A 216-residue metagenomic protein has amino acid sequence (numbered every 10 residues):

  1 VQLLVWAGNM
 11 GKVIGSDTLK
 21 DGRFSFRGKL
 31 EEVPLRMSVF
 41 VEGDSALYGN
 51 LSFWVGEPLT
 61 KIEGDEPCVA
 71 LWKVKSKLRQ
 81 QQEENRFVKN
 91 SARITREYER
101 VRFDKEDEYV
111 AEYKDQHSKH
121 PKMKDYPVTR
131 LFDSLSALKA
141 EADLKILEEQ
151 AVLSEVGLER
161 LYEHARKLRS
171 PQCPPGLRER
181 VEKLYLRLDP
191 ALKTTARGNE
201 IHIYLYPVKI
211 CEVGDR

Functional and structural regions predicted by a protein language model:
V1-S134, E141-I146: A non-transmembrane, solvent-exposed segment enriched in polar/low-complexity residues
L131-E141, P174-E182: Helix-turn-helix repeat elements of alpha-solenoid scaffolds
I146-L153, D189-T194: Flexible helix-coil transition and linker loops at the boundaries of alpha-helical arrays
A151-K167: Amphipathic alpha-helical repeat scaffolds of TPR domains
K167-S170, C211: Alpha-solenoid helical repeat scaffolds
L177-R216: N-proximal helix/coil linker or "cap" segments that precede and/or mark the start of modular domains
